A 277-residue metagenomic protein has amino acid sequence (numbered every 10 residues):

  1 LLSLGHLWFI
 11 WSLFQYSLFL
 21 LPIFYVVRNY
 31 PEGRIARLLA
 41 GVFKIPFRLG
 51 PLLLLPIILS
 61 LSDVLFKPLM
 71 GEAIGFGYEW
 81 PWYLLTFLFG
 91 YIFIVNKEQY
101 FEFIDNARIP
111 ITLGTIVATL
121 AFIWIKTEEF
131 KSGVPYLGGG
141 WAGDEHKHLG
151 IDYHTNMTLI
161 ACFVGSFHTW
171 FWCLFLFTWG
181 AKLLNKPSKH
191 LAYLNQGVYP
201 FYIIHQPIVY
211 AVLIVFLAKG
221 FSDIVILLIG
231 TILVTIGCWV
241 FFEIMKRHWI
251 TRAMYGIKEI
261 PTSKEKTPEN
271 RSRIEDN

Functional and structural regions predicted by a protein language model:
L1-N277: Alpha-helical transmembrane segments and their immediate juxtamembrane cytosolic regions
